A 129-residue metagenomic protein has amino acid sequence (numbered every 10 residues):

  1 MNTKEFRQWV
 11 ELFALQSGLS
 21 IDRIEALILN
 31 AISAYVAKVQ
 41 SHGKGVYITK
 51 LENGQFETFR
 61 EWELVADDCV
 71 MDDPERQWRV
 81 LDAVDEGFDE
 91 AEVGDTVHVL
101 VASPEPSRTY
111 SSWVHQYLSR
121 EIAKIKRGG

Functional and structural regions predicted by a protein language model:
M1-G129: RNA-contacting regions in translation and RNA-metabolism proteins, encompassing KH/S1 modules where present
